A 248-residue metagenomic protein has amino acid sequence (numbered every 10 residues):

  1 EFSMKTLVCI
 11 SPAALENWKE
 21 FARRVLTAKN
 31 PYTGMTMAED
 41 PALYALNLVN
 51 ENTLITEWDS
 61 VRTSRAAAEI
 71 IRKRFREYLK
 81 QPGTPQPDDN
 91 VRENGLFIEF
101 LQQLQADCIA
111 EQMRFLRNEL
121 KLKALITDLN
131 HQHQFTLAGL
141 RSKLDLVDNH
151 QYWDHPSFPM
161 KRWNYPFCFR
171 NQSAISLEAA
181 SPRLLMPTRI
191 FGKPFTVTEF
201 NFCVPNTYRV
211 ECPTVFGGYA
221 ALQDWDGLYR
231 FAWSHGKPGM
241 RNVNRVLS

Functional and structural regions predicted by a protein language model:
E1-L144: Active-site mouth of glycoside hydrolases
L43-Y44, Y165, P238: Residue-level signal for alpha-helical context at structural boundaries
T53-E57, P156, P205: Conserved protein kinase catalytic core
T56-R62, M160-K161, M240-N244: Short aromatic-enriched loop/helix-cap "lid" or pocket-rim segments at secondary-structure transitions that line
R62-R65, Y165, T214: Glycine-rich, phosphate-binding/catalytic loops in enzymes
C108-L125, H133-D154, C168-S248: Catalytic-core region of carbohydrate-active enzymes that cleave or remodel glycosidic bonds
F158-P166: Glycine/threonine-rich flexible loop motifs
